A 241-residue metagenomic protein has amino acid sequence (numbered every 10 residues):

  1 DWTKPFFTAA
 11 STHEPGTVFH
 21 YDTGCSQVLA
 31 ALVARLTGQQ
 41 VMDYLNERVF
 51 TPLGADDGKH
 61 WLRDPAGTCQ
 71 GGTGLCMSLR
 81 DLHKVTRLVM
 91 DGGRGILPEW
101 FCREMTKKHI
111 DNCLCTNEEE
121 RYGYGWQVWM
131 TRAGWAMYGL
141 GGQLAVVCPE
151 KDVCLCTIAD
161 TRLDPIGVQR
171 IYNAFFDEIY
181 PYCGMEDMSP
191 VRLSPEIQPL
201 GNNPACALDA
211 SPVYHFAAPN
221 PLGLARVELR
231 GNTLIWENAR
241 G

Functional and structural regions predicted by a protein language model:
D1-T23, Q27, R80-V89, R94-I96 (+2 more regions): Functionally critical mobile loop/hinge segments
D1-T73: Catalytic-site signature segments of enzymes, centered on catalytic residues
K4, D56-K59, R103-I158: Active-site Gly/Thr loop motif
F7, A30-A34, M42-N46, F50 (+7 more regions): Non-transmembrane alpha-helical segments in soluble domains of secreted/periplasmic/extracellular proteins
P15-D22, G74-S78, M137, D164 (+1 more regions): Aromatic-acidic/polar surface patches that form glycan- and anion
C25-L32, G71-R94, Q143-D160: Active-site-proximal alpha-helical segments within enzyme catalytic domains
G139-N203: Structured C-terminal helix/loop/strand segments within mature extracytoplasmic catalytic/sensor domains
P190-G241: Peripheral terminal and inter-domain segments
